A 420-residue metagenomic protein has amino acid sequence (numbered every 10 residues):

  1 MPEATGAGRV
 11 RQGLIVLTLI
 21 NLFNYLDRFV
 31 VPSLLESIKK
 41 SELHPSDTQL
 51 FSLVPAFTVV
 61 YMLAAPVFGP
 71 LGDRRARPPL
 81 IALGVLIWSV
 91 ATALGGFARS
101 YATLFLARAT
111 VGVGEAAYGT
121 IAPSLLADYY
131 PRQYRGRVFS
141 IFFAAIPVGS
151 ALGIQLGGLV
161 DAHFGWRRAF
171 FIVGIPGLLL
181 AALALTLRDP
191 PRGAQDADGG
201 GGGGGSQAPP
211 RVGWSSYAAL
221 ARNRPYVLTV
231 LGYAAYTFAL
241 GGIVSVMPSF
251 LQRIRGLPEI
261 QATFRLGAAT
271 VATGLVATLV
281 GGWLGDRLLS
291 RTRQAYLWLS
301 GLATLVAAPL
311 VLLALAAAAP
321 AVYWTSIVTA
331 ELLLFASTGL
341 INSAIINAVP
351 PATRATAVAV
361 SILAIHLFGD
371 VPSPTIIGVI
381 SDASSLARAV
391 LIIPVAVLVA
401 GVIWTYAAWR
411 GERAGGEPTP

Functional and structural regions predicted by a protein language model:
P2-G6, R192-V230, I254: Juxtamembrane intracellular "pre-TM" segments in multi-pass secondary transporters
V31-P32, N223-L279, L334-T338, N342 (+1 more regions): Extracytoplasmic gate region of multi-pass secondary transporters
H44, A76, F97-T103, G114 (+2 more regions): Helix-breaking motifs and short loop linkers at transmembrane-helix boundaries and internal kinks in secondary membrane
L63-R99: Conserved MFS/SLC helix-loop-helix module at the cytosolic interface between two early adjacent transmembrane helices
P79-A93, Y296-V311: Structural signature of the two symmetry-related core transmembrane helices
A107-P147: Cytoplasmic helix-loop-helix junction between adjacent transmembrane helices in 12-TM secondary transporters
F142-R192: Helix-loop-helix hairpin linking two adjacent transmembrane segments in secondary transporters
R168-L185, R388-Y406: Symmetry-related core transmembrane helices of the 12-TM Major Facilitator Superfamily/SLC fold
